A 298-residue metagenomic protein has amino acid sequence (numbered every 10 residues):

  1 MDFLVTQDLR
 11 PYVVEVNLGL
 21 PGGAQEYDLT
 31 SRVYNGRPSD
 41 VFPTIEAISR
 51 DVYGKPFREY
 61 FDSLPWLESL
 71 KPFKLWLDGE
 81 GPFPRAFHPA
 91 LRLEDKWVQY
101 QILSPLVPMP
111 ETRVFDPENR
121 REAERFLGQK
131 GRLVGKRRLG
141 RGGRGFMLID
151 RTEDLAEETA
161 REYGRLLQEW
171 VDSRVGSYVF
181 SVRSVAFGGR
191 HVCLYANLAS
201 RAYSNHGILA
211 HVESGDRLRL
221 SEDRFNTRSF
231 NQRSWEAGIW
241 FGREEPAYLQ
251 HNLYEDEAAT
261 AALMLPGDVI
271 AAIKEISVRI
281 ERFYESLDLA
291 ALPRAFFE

Functional and structural regions predicted by a protein language model:
M1-G22, E222-E298: Conserved metal-phosphate-binding beta-hairpin within the catalytic cores of diverse ATP-dependent phosphoryl-transfer
L4-V5, R10-Y12, G128-G131, L148-A237: Phosphate-binding site of ATP-dependent enzymes
V14, G23-Q25, L67-L75, G145-F146 (+1 more regions): A short acidic (Asp/Glu
N17, D28-S31, I149: "Short basic amphipathic alpha-helical interaction patches in structured regions
N17-Q25, G143, N197-S204: Glycine-rich phosphate/pyrophosphate-binding beta-alpha loops
L20, T30, N35-E94, M109-R113: A short, GP-enriched loop/loop-strand-helix hinge that lies immediately N-terminal to, or at the N-terminal rim
D40, E68, V98, D268-E275: Generic recognition of stable, solvent-exposed alpha-helical segments in well-folded globular domains
F87-V175, V179: Active-site nucleotide/adenylate-binding loops and adjacent lid/helix of ATP-dependent enzymes
